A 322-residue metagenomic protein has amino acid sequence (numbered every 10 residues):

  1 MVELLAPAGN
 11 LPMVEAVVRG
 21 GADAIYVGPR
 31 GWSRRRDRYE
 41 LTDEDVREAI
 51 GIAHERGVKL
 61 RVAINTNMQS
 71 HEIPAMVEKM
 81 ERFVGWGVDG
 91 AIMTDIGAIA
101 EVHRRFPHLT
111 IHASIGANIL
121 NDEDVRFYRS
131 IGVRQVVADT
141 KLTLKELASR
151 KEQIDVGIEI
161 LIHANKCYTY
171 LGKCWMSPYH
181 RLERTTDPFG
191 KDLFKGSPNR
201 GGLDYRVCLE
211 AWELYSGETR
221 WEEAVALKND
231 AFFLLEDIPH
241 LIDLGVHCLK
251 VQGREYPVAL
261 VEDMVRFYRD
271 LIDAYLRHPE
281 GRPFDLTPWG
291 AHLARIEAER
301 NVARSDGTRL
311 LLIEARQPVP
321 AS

Functional and structural regions predicted by a protein language model:
M1-A117, K145-K250, R254-S322: Active-site pocket-lining/capping segments in soluble small-molecule metabolic enzymes
N121-E123: Conserved nucleotide-cofactor-binding alpha/beta core module
G132-V133: As written
D139-K141: Output/docking surface of receiver
